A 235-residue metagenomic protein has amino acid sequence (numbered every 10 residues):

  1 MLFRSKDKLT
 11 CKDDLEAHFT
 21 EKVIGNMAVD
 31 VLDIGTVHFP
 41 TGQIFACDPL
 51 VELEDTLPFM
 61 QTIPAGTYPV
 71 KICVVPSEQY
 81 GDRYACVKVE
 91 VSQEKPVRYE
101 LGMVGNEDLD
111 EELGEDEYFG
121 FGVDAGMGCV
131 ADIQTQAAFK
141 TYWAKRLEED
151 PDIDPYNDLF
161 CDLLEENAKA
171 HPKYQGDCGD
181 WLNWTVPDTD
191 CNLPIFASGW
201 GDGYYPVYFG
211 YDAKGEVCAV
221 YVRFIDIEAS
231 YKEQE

Functional and structural regions predicted by a protein language model:
M1-L2: Short, small-residue-biased leader/transition segments that mark boundaries at the very start of proteins
K6-T135: Solvent-exposed N-terminal domain segments of exported/luminal and surface proteins
Q93-V207, Y211-A219, I225-K232: Long, positively charged binding patches that form subdomain-scale interaction surfaces for polyanionic ligands
